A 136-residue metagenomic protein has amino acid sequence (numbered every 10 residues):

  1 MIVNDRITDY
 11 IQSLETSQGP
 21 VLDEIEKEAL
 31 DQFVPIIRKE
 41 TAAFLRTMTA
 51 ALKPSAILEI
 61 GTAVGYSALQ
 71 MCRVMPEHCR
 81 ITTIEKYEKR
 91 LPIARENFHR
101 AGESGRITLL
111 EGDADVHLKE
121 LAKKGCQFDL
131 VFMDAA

Functional and structural regions predicted by a protein language model:
M1-L130: A short alpha-helical cap/connector motif
D134-A136: Switch II (G3) loop of P-loop NTPases
